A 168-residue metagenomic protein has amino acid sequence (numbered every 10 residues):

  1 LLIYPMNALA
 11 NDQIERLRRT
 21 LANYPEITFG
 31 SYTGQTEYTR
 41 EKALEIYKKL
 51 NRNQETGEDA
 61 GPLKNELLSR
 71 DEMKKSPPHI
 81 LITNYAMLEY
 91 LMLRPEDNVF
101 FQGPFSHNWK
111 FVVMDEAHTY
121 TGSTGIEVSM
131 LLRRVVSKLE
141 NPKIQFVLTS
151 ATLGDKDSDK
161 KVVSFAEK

Functional and structural regions predicted by a protein language model:
L1-K168: N-terminal helicase ATP-binding lobe
